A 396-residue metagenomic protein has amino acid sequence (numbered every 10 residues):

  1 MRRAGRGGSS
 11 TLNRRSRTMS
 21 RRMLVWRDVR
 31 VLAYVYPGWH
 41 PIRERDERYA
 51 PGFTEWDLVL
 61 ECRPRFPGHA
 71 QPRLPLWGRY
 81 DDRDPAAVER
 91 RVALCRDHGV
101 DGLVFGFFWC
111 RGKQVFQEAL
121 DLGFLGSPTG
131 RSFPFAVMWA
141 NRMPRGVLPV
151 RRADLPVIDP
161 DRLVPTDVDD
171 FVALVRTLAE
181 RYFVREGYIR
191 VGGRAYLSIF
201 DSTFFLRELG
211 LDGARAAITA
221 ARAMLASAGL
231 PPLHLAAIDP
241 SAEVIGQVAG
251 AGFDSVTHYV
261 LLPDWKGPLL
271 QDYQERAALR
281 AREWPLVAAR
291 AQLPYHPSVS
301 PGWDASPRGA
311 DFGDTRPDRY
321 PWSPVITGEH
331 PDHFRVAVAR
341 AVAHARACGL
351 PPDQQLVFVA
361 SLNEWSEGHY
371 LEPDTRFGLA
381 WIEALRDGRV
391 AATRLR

Functional and structural regions predicted by a protein language model:
L24-R90: N-terminal regions that are enriched for targeting/export leaders and immediately downstream pro/stem segments
D28-P37, R43-D46, L206-D332: Aromatic-lined glycan-binding groove of carbohydrate-active enzymes
A33, C95, G193, P297 (+1 more regions): Conserved, mostly hydrophobic/aromatic
E55, G126, A360, G368-R396: Aromatic-rich peripheral "rim/lid" segments of glycoside hydrolase catalytic domains that contact and position glycan
Q71-P85, D101-K113, L155-D169, A195-L211 (+3 more regions): The substrate-binding groove and active-site-proximal loops of carbohydrate-active enzymes, especially glycoside
A87-V137, P297: Aromatic-lined substrate-binding rim segments of carbohydrate-active enzymes
S132-A136, N141-W265: Active-site region of glycoside hydrolase catalytic domains
V325-R376: Substrate-binding cleft of secreted/luminal carbohydrate-active enzymes
